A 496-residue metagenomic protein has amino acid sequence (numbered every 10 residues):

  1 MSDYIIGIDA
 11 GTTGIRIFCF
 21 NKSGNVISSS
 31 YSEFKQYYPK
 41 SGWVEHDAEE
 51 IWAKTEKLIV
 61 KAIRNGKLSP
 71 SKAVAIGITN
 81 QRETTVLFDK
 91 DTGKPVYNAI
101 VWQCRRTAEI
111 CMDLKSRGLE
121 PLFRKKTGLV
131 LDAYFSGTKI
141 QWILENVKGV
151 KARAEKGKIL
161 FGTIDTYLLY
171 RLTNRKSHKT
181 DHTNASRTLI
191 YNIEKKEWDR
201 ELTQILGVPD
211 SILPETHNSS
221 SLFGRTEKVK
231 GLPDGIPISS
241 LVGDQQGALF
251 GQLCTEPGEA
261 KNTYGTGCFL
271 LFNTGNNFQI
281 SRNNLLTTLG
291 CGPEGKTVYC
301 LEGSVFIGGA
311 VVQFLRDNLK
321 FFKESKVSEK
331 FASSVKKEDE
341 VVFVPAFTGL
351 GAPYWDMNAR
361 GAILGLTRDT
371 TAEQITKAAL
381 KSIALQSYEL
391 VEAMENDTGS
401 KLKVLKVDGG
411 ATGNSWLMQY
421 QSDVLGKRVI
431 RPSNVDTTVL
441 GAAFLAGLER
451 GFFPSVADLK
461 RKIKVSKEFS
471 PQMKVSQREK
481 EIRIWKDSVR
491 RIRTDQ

Functional and structural regions predicted by a protein language model:
M1-Y97, K125, L232-S240, L425-V429 (+1 more regions): N-terminal glycine/serine-rich phosphate-binding loop of ATP-dependent small-molecule kinases, especially carbohydrate
I6-G7, C19, A108, L114-V130 (+4 more regions): Active-site core segments that coordinate phosphate-bearing ligands/cofactors across diverse enzyme families
S32-F34, N218, C291, P471: Active-site donor-binding loop signature of nucleotide-sugar glycosyltransferases
R64-V101, V130-S136, L169-N192, H217 (+1 more regions): Short beta-strand-loop/turn "lid" adjacent to the catalytic site in phosphate-handling enzymes
L68-S71, S211, S400: Structured loop/turn residues at beta-strand edges in well-structured enzyme cores
C104: Carbohydrate-associated surface elements
G207-S211, S219-L222: Glycine-rich, acidic and aromatic/proline-enriched surface loops and short helix-turn segments that act as binding
